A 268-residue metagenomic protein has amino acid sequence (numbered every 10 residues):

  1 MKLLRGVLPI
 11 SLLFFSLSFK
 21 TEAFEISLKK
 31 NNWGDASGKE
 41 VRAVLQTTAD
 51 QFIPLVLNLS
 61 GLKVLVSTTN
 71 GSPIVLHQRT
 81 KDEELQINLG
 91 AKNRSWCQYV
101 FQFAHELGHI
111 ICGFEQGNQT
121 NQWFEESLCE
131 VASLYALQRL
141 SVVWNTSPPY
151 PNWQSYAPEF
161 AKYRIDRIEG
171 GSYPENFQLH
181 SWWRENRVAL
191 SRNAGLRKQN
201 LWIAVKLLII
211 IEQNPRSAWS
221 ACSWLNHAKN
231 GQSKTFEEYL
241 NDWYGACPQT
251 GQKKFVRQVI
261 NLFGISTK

Functional and structural regions predicted by a protein language model:
M1-L8: Bacterial N-terminal signal peptides that target proteins for export
L13-E25: Bacterial Sec-dependent signal peptides at the C-terminal "C-region" and cleavage site
F24-R94, G264-K268: Auxiliary, metal-adjacent structural segments of Zn-dependent hydrolase domains
L57-T68, G113-Q122, L140-W153, W219-L225: Surface-exposed patches in mature extracellular/periplasmic domains of secreted proteins
Q86-F103, F114-N121: Short pre-active-site segment immediately N-terminal to the catalytic Zn-binding motif
F101-G117, E126, E130, L134: Active-site recognition of the HExxH zinc-binding catalytic motif
Q122-G170: Post-HExxH zinc-binding segment in Zn-dependent metallohydrolases
G171-K268: Pan-zinc metallopeptidase signature
